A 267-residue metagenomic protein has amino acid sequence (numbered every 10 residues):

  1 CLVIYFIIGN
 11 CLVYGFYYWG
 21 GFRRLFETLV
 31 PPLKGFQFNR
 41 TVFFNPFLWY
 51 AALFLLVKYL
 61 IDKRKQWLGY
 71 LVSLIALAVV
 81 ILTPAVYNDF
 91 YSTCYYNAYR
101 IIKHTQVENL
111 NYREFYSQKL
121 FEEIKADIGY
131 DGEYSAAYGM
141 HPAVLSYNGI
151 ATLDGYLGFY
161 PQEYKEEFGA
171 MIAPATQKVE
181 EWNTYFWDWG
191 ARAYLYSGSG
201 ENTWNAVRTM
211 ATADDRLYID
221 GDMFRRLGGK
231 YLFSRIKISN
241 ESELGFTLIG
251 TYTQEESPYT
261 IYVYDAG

Functional and structural regions predicted by a protein language model:
L2-A51, L56-V57: Membrane-helix boundary/interfacial segments in multi-pass membrane proteins
L2-I7, K58-D89: Signature aromatic-anchored transmembrane alpha helix within multi-pass, membrane-resident enzymes that catalyze glycan
N10, R64, G229: Functionally constrained cores in energy, signaling, and assembly domains
G15-F22, Q37-N45, V79-Q106: Helix-loop-helix junctions and helix-breaking kinks within/between transmembrane helices of multi-pass membrane
P32-F36, K63-K65, Y95, S146: Intrinsic low-complexity, intrinsically disordered segments enriched in polar/basic residues
F44, S73-I75, K237-S242: Extended, basic/helix-rich recognition subdomains
P46-W49, F54-D62, Q118-E122, A126: A broad, structural surface signal
N88-G267: Extracytoplasmic
